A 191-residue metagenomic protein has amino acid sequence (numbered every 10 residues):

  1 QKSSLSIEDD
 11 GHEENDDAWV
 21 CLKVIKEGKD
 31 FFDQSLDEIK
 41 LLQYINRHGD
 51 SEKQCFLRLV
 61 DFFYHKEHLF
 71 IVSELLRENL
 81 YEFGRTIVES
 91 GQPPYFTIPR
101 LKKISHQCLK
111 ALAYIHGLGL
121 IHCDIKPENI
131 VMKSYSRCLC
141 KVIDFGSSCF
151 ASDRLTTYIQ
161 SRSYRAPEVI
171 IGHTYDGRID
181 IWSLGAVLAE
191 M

Functional and structural regions predicted by a protein language model:
Q1-K26: Glycine-rich ATP phosphate-binding loop
I25-D50: The N-lobe alphaC helix and its flanking beta3-alphaC-beta4 segment of protein kinase-like domains, centered on
H48-D61: Conserved HxN/HPN-centered segment at the entrance to the catalytic loop of eukaryotic protein kinase-like domains
Q54, E67-F70, L75-S136: Conserved alphaE helix
V131-I159: Activation segment/activation loop of eukaryotic-type protein kinase catalytic domains
L155-V169: Conserved activation segment of eukaryotic-like protein kinases, specifically the C-terminal portion of the activation
V169-I179: Conserved end of the kinase activation segment
